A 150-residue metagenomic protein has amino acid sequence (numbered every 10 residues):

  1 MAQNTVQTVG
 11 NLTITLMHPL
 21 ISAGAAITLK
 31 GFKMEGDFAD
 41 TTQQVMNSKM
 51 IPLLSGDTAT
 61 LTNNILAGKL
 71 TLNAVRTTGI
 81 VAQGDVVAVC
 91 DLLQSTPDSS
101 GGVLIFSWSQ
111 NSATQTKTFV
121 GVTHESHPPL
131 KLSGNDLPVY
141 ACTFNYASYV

Functional and structural regions predicted by a protein language model:
A2-G79, T114-A141: Solvent-exposed edge beta-strands and adjacent loop segments that serve as assembly or binding interfaces
G68-L72, G102-S107, F144: N-terminal, helix-rich and Lys/Arg-enriched segments in bacterial and organellar proteins
T77-Q83, V150: Short, cysteine-centered beta-strand-loop-beta hairpins and adjacent loop/turn segments enriched in charged/polar
G84-T118: Short, acidic/charged, Gly/Pro-enriched secondary-structure junctions
N145-Y149: Hydrophobic lipid-interacting interfaces of membrane-associated proteins
